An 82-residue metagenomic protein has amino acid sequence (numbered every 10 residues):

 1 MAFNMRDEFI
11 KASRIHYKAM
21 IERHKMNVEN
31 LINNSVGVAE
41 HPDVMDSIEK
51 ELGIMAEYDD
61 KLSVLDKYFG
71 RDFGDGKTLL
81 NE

Functional and structural regions predicted by a protein language model:
A2-E82: Extended, charge-rich alpha-helical interface modules
